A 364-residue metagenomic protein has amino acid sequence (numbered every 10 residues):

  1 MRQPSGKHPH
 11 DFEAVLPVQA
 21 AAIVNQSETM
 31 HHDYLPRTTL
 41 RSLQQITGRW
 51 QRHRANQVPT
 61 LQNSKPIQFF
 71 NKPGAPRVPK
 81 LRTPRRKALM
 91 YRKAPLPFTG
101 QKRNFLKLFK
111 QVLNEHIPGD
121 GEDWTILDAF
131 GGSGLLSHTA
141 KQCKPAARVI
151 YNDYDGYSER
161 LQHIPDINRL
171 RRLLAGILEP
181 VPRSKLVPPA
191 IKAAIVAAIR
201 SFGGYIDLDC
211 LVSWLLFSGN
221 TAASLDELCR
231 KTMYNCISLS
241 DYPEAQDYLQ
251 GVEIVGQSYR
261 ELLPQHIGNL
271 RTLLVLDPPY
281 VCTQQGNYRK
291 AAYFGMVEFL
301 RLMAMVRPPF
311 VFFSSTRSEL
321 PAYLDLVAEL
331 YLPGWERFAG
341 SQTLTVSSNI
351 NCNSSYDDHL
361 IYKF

Functional and structural regions predicted by a protein language model:
R2-H8, F12, L16, H31-E122 (+1 more regions): S-adenosyl-L-methionine
L43-I46, A88, M296-F364: Long, positively charged, glycine-interspersed low-complexity recognition regions
Y91-L178: Gly/lys/ser-thr-rich phosphate-binding loops in alpha/beta enzymes that coordinate phosphoanhydride or phosphate groups
I126-A140, Y151-D155, L211-G219, G268-Q285: Conserved proline-anchored active-site loop of SAM-dependent methyltransferases that bridges a beta-strand
L136-Q142, R160-P165, H266, T283-R289 (+1 more regions): A short acidic (Asp/Glu
C143, A147-L249: Class I S-adenosyl-L-methionine-dependent methyltransferase module
Y234-S240, A291-L302: Well-ordered, non-membrane alpha-helical segments in soluble/globular domains
G251-M296: Active-site segment flanking the S-adenosylmethionine/decSAM binding pocket in AdoMet-dependent transferases
